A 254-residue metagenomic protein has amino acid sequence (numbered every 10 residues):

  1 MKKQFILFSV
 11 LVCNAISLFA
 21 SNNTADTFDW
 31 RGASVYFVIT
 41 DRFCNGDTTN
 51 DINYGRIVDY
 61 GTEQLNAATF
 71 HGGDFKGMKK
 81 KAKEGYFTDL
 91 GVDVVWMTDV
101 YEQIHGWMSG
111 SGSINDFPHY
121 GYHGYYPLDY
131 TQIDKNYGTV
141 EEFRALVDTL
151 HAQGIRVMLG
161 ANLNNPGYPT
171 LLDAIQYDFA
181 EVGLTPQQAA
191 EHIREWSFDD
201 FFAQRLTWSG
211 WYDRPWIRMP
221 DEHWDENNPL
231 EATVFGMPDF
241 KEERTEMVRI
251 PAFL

Functional and structural regions predicted by a protein language model:
Q4-N14: Sec-dependent N-terminal signal peptides
A15-I16, D173: Residues in and immediately flanking transmembrane alpha helices
L18-A20: Boundary at the C-terminal end of the N-terminal hydrophobic targeting segment
T27-A33, D41-L254: Substrate-binding/active-site clefts of carbohydrate-active enzymes
